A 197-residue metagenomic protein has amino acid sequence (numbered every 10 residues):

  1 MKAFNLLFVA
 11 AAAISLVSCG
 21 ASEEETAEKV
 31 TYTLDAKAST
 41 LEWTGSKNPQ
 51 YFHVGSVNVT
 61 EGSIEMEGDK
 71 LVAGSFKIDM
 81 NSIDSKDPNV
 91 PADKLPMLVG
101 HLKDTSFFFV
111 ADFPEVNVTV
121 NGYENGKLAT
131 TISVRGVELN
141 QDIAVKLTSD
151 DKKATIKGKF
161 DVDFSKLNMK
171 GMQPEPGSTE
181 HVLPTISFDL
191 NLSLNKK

Functional and structural regions predicted by a protein language model:
M1-V17: Sec-dependent bacterial lipoprotein signal peptides
C19-K197: Low-complexity, acidic/polar, glycine-enriched regions of mature
